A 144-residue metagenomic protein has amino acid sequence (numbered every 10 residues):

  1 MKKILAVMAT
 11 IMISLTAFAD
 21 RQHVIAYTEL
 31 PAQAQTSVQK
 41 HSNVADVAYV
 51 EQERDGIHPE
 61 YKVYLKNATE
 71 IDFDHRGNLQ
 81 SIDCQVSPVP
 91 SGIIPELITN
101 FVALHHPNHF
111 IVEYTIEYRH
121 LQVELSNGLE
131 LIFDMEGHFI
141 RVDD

Functional and structural regions predicted by a protein language model:
M1-I25, V38: Bacterial Sec-dependent N-terminal signal peptides
D20-D144: Interaction-mediating elements
